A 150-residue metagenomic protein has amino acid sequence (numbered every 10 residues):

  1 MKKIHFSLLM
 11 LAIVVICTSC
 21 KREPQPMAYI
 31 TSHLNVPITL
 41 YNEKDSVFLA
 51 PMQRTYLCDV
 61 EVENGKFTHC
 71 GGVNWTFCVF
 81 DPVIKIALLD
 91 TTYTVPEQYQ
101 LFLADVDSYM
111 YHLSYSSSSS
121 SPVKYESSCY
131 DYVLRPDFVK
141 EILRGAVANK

Functional and structural regions predicted by a protein language model:
M1-K21: Sec-dependent bacterial lipoprotein signal peptides
K2, L9, Y41-N42, E61: Generic hydrophobic-segment detector
C20-Y29, D45-F48, D59-E61, C70-K150: Intrinsically disordered, low-complexity segments enriched in small/polar residues
P24-P26, I30, L34-L40: N-terminal "first-domain core" detector
N35-D45, A50-Q53: Short, ordered, surface-exposed loop/turn motifs in non-cytosolic proteins
R54-C58: Short, surface-exposed beta-strand/beta-hairpin micro-motifs centered on an aromatic residue
G65-F67: A short tyrosine-centered beta-strand micro-motif
